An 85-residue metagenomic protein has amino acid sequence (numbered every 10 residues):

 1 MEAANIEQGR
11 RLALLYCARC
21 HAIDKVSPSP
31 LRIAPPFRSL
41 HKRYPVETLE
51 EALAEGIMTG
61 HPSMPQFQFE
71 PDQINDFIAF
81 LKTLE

Functional and structural regions predicted by a protein language model:
M1-L12: Electrostatic cytochrome c docking/interface patches
G9, Y16-I23, F77: The canonical Cys-X-X-Cys-His
A13-Y16, G60: Residues at helix C-cap/C′ positions in short coil/turn segments immediately following an alpha-helix
I23-V26, E51-A52: Short beta-strand/turn micro-motifs at beta-sheet edges
V26-S27, V46: Short, non-ligating residues that shape and space the ligands of small metal-coordination modules and catalytic
S29-A34: Short cysteine/histidine-rich zinc-coordinating motifs and their immediately flanking basic loops
P36-E85: Extracytoplasmic electron-transfer domains, predominantly the class I c-type cytochrome c fold
